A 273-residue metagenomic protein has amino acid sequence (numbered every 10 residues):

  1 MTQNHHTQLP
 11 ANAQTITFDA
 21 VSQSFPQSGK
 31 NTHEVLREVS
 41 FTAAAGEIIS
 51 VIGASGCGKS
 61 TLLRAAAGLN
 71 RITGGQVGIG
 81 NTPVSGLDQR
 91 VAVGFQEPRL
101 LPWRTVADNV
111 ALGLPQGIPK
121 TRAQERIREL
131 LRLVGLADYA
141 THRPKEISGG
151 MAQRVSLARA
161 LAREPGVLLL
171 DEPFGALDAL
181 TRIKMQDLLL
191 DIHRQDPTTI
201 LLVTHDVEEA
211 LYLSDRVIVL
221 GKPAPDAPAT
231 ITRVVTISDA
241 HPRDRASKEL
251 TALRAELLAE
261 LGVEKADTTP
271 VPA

Functional and structural regions predicted by a protein language model:
I52-A54: The feature captures the beta-strand-to-loop junction immediately N-terminal to the Walker
A67: Helix-to-loop junction immediately C-terminal to a conserved catalytic motif
G74-G86: Conserved ABC transporter NBD signature motif
A107-P115, Q124, R128, T236: Short helical segment in ABC ATPase nucleotide-binding domains corresponding to the A-loop/adjacent helical element
I118-Y139, D191: Conserved ABC ATPase "signature" region
H142-K145, R163: Conserved signature/switch motifs of ABC ATPase nucleotide-binding domains
L157: Hydrophobic anchor residue at the start of the ABC signature
